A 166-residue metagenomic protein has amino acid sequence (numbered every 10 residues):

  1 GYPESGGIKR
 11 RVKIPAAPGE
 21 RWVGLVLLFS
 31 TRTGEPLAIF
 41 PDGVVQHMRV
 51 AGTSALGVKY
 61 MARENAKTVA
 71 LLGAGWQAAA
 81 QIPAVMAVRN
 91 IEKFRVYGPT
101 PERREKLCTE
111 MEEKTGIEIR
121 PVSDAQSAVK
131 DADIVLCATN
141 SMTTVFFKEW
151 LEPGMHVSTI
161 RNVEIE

Functional and structural regions predicted by a protein language model:
G1-H47, T53-A55, N65: N-terminal ligand-binding/catalytic initiation module
A62-T68, N90, E152-P153: Short helix-loop-beta connector
G73-G75: Glycine-rich Rossmann-fold phosphate-binding loop(s) that bind the pyrophosphate of adenine dinucleotide cofactors
A78-A79: N-terminal Rossmann-fold NAD(P) dinucleotide-binding loop
V88-K114: NAD(P)-binding Rossmann-fold cofactor-contacting core
I117-A132: Short acidic low-complexity segments
L136, W150-E166: ADP-ribose/adenylate-binding Rossmann-like module
T143-V145, I165-E166: Short glycine-rich, flexible loops that bind phosphorylated cofactors or substrates
